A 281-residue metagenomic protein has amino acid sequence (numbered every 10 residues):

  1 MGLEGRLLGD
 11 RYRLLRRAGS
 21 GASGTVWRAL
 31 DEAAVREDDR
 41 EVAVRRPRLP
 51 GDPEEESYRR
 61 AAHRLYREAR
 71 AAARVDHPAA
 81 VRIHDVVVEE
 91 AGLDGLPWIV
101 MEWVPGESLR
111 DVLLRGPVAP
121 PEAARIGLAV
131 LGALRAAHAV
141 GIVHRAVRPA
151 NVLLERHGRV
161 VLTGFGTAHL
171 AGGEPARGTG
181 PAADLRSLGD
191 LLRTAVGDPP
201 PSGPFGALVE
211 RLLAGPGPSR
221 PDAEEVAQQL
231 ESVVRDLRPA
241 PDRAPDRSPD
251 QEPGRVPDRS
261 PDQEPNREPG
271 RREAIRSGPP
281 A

Functional and structural regions predicted by a protein language model:
L14-A22, V26: Protein kinase glycine-rich loop
W27-A29, E37-G51: Glycine-rich ATP phosphate-binding loop
R48-R74: AlphaC helix of the eukaryotic protein kinase fold
V86-E89: Activation-segment/catalytic-loop signature of the eukaryotic protein kinase fold
G92-S108: Conserved short submotifs of the Hanks-type protein kinase catalytic core that shape the nucleotide-binding pocket
S108-V118: AlphaC helix of the protein kinase catalytic domain
I126-G127: Activation segment signature within eukaryotic-like protein kinase domains
V130-I142: Protein kinase catalytic-loop region centered on the HRD/HxD motif
